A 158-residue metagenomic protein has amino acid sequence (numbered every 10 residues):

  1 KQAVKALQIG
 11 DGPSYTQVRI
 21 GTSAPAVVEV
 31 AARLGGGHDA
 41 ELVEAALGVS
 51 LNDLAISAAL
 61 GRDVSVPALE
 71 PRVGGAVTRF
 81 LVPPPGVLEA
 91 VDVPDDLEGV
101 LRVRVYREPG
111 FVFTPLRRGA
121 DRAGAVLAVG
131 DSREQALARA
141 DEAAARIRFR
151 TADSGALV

Functional and structural regions predicted by a protein language model:
K1-T16, T22, A31-E89: Active-site "cap" helix and flanking loop/linker of ATP-utilizing ligase/carboxylase catalytic domains
T16-Q17, V126: Short beta-strand scaffold segments in enzyme catalytic cores
I20-A26, R117-D121: A short, glycine/Asx- and small/polar-enriched loop/turn that sits immediately N-terminal to a beta-strand
A26-V28, R139: Generic structural signal for well-ordered beta-strand positions
V28-A32, V100-L101: Short amphipathic alpha-helical segments, especially helix-boundary/capping motifs
V30-R33, Y106-E108: Generic beta-structure capping elements
L54-V158: Peripheral (often C-terminal) accessory segments that flank ATP-dependent C-N-forming ligase machineries
